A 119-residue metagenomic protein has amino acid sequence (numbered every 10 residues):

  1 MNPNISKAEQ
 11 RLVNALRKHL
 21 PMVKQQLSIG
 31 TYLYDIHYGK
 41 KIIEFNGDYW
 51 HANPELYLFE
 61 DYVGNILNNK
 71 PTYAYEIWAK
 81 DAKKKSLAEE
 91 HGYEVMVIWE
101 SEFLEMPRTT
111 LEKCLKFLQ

Functional and structural regions predicted by a protein language model:
M1-Q119: Nucleic-acid endo/exonuclease domains
